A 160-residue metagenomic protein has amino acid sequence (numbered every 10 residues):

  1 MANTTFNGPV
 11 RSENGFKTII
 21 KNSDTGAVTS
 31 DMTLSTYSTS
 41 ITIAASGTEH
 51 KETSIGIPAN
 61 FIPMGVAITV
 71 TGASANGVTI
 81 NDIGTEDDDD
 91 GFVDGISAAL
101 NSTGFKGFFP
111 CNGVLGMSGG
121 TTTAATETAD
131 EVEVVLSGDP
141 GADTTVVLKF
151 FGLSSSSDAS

Functional and structural regions predicted by a protein language model:
A2-S160: Surface-exposed, low-hydrophobicity beta-strand/loop segments enriched in small/polar/acidic residues
